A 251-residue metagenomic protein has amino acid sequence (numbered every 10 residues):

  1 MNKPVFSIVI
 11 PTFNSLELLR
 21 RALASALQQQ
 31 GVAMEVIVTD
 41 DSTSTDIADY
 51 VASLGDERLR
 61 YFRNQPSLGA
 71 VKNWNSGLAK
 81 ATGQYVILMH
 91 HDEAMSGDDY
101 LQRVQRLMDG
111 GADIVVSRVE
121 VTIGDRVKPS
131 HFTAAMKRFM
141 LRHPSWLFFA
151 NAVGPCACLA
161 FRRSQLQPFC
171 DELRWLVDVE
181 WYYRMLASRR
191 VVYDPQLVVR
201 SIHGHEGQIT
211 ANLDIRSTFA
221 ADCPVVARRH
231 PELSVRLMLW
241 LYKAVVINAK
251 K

Functional and structural regions predicted by a protein language model:
P4-S7, E35, E180: Cell-envelope/extracellular polymer assembly enzymes that use nucleotide-activated donors
A24-A33: Short, acidic, metal-binding catalytic loop of nucleotide-sugar glycosyltransferases
A33-S42, F62-N64: Short beta-strand/loop segment that forms part of the nucleotide-sugar
D40-D49, P66, H90: A conserved acidic beta->alpha catalytic loop
N64-A81: Glycine-rich, basic loop-to-helix element that forms the pyrophosphate-binding segment of sugar-nucleotide handling
V86: Short aromatic/hydrophobic "clamp" motif used to bind/position activated sugar donors
A94, D98-P129: Conserved donor NDP-sugar-binding/catalytic core segment of glycosyltransferases
S117, A134-T218: Conserved nucleotide-sugar donor-binding catalytic segment
